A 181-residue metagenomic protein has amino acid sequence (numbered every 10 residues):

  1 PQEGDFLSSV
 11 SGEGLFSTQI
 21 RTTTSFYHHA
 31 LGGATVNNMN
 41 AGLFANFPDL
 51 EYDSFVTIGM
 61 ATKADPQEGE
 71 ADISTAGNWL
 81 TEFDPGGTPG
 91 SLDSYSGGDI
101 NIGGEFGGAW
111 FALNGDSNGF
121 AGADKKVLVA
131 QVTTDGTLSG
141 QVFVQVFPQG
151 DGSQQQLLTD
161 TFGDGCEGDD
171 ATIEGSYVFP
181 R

Functional and structural regions predicted by a protein language model:
P1-P180: Non-catalytic macromolecular-recognition regions in eukaryotic signaling proteins
